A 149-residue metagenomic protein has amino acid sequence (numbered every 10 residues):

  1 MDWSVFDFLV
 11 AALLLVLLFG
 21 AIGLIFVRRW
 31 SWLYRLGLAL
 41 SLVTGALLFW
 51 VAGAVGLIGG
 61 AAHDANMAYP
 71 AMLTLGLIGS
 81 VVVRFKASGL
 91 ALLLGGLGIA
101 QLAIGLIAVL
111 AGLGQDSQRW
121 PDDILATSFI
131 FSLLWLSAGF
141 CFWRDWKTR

Functional and structural regions predicted by a protein language model:
M1-F19, W32-S41: Loop-to-helix transition at the N-terminal end of transmembrane alpha-helices
W3-L15, G60-M72, L125-F129: Structural signature of hydrophobic alpha-helical transmembrane segments
F19-G20, A39-V55: A generic, lipid-embedded transmembrane alpha helix
V27-R28, G139-R149: Membrane-interface capping segments at transmembrane-helix boundaries
S31-T44, H63-Y69, G89-I99: Cytoplasmic-side transmembrane-helix entry/capping segments in multi-pass membrane proteins
F49-L57, I104-Q118: Hydrophobic alpha-helical transmembrane segments in multi-pass integral membrane proteins
M72-K86, A108, A138: Alpha-helical transmembrane segments in multipass membrane proteins, preferentially the mid-helix core
Q115-L133: Loop-to-transmembrane alpha-helix initiation sites
